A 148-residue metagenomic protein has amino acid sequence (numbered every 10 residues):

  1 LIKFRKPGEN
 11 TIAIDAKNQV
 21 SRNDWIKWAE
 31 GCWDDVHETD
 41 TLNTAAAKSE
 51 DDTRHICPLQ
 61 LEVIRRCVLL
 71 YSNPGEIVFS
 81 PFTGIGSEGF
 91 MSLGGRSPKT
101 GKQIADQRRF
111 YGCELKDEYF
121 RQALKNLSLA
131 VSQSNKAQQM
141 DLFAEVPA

Functional and structural regions predicted by a protein language model:
L1-R121, A148: Core catalytic lobe of class I
K125-A148: S-adenosyl-L-methionine
